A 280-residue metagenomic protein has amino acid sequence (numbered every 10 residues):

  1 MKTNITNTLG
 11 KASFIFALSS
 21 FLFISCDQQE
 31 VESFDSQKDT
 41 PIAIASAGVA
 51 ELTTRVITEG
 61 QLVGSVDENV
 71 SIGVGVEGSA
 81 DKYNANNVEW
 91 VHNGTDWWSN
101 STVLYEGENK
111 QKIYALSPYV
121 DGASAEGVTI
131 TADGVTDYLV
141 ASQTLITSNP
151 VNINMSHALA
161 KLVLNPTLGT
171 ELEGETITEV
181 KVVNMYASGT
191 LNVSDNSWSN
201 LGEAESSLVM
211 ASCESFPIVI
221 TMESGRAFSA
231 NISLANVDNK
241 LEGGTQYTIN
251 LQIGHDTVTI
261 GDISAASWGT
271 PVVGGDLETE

Functional and structural regions predicted by a protein language model:
K2-F16, F21-E280: Sec-type signal peptide cleavage vicinity
